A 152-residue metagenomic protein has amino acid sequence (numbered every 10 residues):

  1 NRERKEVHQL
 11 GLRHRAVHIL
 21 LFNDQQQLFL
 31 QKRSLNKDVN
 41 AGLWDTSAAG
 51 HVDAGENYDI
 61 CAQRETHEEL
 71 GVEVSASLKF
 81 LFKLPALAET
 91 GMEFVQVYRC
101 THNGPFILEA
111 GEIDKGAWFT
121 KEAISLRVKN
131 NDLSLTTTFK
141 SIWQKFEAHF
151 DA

Functional and structural regions predicted by a protein language model:
N1-H18, D24: Acidic, metal-coordinating catalytic segment for phosphate/diphosphate chemistry, firing primarily on the Nudix
N1-R2, Q31, K83: Residue-level detector of high-confidence beta-strand sites
K5, G42, F80-P85, E89-A152: Nudix hydrolase/Nudix homology domain
G11, Q27-L28, G116-A117: A residue-level structural signature of the nucleotidyltransferase/glycosyltransferase Rossmann-like core
A16-A48: A glycine-rich, hydrophobic loop/mini-helix early in the fold
A16-V17, N57, D114: Short loop/turn microsegments at loop-to-beta-strand junctions
F29-L30, S47-F80, Y98, T120: The catalytic Nudix box helix
